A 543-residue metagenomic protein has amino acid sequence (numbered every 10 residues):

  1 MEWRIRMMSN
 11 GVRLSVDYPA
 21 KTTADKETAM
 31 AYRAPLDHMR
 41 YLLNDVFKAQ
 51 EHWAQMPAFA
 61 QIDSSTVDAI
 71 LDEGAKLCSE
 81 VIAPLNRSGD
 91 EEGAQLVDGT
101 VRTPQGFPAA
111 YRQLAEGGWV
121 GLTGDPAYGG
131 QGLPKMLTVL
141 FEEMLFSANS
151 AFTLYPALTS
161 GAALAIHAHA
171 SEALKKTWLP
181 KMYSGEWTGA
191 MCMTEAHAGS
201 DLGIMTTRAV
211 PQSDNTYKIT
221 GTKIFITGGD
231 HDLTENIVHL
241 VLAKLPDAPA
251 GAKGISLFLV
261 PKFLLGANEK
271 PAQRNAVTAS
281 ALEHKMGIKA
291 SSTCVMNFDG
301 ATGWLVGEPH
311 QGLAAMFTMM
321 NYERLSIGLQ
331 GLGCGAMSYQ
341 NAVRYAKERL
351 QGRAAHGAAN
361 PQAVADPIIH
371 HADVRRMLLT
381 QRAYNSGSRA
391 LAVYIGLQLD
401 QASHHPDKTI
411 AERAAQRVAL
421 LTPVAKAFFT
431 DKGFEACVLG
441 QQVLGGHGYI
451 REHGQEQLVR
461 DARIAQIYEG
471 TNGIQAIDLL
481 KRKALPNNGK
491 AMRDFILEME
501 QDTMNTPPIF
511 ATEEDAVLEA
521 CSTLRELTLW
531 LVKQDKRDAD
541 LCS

Functional and structural regions predicted by a protein language model:
K21-L154, T177, D400: Amphipathic, small/basic residue-rich leader segments at the start of a protein or domain
K26-A54, W304-P309, K347-E348, R353-A355 (+2 more regions): Acidic, low-complexity proline/glycine-rich segments
R33-A34, H38, F47, G118 (+4 more regions): Alpha-helix capping/hinge segments and adjacent helical runs
V97-R112, W119-G124, A190-S213, K218-H231 (+4 more regions): Flexible, glycine/threonine-enriched loop-and-boundary segments that flank and lead into catalytic domains of large
F107, Y155-T159, A170-Q212, G396-A415 (+2 more regions): Internal maturation/activation junctions in enzymes
T216, T220-R274: A short core secondary-structure module
F225-T227, L264-S280, K285, S292-E323 (+2 more regions): A glycine-rich, basic-preceded beta-loop-alpha segment at the flavin cofactor/substrate interface of flavin-utilizing
R324-H405, G489-S543: Extended amphipathic alpha-helical segments enriched in small hydrophobics
